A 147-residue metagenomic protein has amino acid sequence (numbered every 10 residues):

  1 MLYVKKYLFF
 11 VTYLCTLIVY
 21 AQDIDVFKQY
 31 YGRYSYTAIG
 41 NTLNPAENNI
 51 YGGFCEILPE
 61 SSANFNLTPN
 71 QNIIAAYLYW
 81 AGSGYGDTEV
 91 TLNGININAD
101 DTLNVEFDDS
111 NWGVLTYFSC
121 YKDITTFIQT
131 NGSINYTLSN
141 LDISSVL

Functional and structural regions predicted by a protein language model:
M1-D23: Bacterial Sec-dependent N-terminal signal peptides
A21-L147: Disulfide-rich extracellular domains of secreted proteins
